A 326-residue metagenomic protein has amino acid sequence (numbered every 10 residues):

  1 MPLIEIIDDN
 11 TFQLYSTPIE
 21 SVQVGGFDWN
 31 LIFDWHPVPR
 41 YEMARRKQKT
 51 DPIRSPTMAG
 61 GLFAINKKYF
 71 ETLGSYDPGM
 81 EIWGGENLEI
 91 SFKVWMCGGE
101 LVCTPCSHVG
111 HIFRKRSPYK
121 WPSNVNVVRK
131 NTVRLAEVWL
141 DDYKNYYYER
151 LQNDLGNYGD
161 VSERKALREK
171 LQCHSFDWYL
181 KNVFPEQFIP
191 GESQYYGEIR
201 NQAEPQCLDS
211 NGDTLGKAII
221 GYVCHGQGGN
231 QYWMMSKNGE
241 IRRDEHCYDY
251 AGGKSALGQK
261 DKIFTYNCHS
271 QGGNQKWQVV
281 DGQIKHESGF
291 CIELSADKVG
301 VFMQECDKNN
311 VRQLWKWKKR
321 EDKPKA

Functional and structural regions predicted by a protein language model:
M1-D177: Catalytic cores of eukaryotic secretory-pathway lumenal/extracellular enzymes that build and remodel glycoconjugates
F12, E81, S91, Y119 (+10 more regions): A generic signature of intrinsically disordered, low-complexity regions enriched in glycine/proline and charged/polar
D28, D34, E71, D177 (+4 more regions): Compositionally biased, low-structure terminal segments
R164-G191, Y196: Eukaryotic Ser/Thr kinase distal regulatory-tail detector
E186-A326: Lectin-like carbohydrate-binding module/patch detector with strong preference for beta-trefoil
